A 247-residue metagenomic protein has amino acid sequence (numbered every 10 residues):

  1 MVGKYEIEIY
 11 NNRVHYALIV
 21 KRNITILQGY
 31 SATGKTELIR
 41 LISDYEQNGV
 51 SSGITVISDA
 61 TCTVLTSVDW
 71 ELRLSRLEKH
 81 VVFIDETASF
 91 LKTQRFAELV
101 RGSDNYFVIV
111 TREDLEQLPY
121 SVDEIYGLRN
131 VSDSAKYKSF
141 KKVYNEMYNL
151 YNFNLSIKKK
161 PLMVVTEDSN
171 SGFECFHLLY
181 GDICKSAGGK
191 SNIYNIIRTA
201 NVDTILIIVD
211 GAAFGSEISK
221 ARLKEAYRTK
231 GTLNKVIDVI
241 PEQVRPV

Functional and structural regions predicted by a protein language model:
M1-Y16, K136-K141: N-terminal pre-Walker A segment at the start of P-loop NTPase domains
L27-G29: Hydrophobic anchor at the beta1->P-loop junction of P-loop NTPases
G34-K35: Conserved lysine of the Walker
L38-R40: Post-Walker A alpha-helix
D44-T55: Post-Walker A helix-loop "phosphate-sensing" segment adjacent to the P-loop in P-loop NTPases
T66-Q94: Conserved P-loop NTPase "ATPase switch" module shared by AAA+ and STAND
F83-D85, D104-E116: Structural recognition of the conserved hydrophobic beta-strand(s) that form the central parallel beta-sheet of P-loop
D123, L128-V247: Acidic, divalent-metal-binding catalytic cores of TOPRIM and closely related two-metal-ion phosphodiester/pyrophosphate
